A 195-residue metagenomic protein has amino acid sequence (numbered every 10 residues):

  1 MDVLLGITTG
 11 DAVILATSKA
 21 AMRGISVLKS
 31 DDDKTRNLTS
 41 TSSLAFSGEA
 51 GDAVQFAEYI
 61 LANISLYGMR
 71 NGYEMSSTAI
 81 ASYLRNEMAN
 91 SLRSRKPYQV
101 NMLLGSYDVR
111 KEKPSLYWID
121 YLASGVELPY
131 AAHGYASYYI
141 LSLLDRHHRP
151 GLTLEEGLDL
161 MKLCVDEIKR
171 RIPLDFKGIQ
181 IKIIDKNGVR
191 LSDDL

Functional and structural regions predicted by a protein language model:
M1-P97, V126-D159, P173-D175, K186-G188 (+1 more regions): Conserved short S/T/G-enriched processing/targeting/catalytic segments and their helical context
V13, P114-W118, I181, V189: Hydrophobic beta-strand positions in blades of beta-propellers and related beta-sheet-rich domains
K96-G105: Noncatalytic scaffold domains of N-terminal-nucleophile
L104-L122: Acidic-glycine-rich active-site phosphate/pyrophosphate-binding loop
G105-D108, K182-K186: Short hydrophobic alpha-helical segments used for membrane anchoring or interfacial signaling
V165-D175: Short arginine-rich
G178: Exposed beta-strand and adjacent loop surfaces of beta-rich binding modules that mediate intermolecular recognition
